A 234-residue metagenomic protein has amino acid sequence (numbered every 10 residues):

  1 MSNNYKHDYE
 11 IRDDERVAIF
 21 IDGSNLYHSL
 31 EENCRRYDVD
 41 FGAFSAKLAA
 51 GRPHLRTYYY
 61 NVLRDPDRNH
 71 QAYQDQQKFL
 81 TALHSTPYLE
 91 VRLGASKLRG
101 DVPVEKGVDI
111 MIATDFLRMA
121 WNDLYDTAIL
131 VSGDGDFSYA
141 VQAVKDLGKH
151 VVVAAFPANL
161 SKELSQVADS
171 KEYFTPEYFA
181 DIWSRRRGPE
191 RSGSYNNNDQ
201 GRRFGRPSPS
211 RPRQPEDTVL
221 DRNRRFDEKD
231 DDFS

Functional and structural regions predicted by a protein language model:
S2-V104, H150, N159: Domain-level signal for Mg2+-assisted phosphodiester chemistry and nucleotide/NA-binding surfaces in nucleic-acid
S2-Y5, G148, Y195-N197, E228: Generic cytosolic/nucleocytoplasmic N-terminal low-complexity/intrinsically disordered segments
P53, P66, P103, P157 (+2 more regions): Proline-rich intrinsically disordered, low-complexity coils
T81-N198, R203: Nuclease catalytic cores that cleave nucleic-acid phosphodiester bonds, predominantly acidic two-metal-ion
G188-S234: Intrinsically disordered, low-complexity RNA-associated tracts
